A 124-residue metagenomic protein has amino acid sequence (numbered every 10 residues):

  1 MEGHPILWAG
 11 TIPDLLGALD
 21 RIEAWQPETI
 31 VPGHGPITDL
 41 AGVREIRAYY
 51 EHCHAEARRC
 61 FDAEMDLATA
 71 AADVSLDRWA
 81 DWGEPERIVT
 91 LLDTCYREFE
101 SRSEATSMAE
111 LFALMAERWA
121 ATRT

Functional and structural regions predicted by a protein language model:
M1-R59: Metallo-beta-lactamase
M65-T124: C-terminal regulatory/interaction regions
